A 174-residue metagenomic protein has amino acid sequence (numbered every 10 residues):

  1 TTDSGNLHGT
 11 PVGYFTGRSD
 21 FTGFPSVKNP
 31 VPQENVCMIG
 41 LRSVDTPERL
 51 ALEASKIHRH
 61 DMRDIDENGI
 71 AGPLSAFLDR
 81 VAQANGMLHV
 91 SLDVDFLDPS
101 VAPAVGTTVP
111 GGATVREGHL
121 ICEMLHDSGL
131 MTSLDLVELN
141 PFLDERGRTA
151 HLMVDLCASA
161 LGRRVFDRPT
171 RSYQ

Functional and structural regions predicted by a protein language model:
T1-G23, S128-L130: Active-site histidine-anchored catalytic micro-motif
S4-N6, V27-V31, A51, A82: Solvent-exposed alpha-helices and their adjacent loops that cap or buttress functional pockets in soluble metabolic
H8-P11, E48, P73, M153: Internal, well-ordered alpha-helical segments in soluble enzyme and binding-protein domains
T16, G40-S43, D61-R63, E138: Short, structured patches in soluble enzyme cores that scaffold and shape functional sites
G17-D20, C37-D45, G72, T114-R116: A general structural motif
V36, I57-H58: Short, conserved active-site loop motifs that form the nucleotide-linked donor/cofactor pocket
V44-A54: Short, glycine/polar-rich helix-capping loops at beta-to-alpha or helix-loop-helix junctions that flank or form
H58-Q174: Catalytic cores of soluble, metal-dependent hydrolases
